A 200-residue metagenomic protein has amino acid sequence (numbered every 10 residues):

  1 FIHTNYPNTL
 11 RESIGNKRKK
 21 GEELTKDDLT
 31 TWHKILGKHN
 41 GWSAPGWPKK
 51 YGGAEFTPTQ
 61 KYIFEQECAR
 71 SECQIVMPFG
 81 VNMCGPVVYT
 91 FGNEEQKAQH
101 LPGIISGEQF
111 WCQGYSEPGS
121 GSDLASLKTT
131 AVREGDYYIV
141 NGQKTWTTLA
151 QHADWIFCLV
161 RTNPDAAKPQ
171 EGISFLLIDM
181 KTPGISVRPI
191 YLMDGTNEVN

Functional and structural regions predicted by a protein language model:
F1-F79, Y89, E95-S106, F110 (+1 more regions): Amphipathic, small/basic residue-rich leader segments at the start of a protein or domain
I75-G85, E108-G114, Q143-I156, S174: FAD-binding core of FAD-dependent oxidoreductases, characterized by glycine-rich FAD pyrophosphate-binding loops
P86-F91, A125: Flexible, glycine-rich active-site loops centered on histidine and acidic residues that chelate a metal or position
H100, L127, T145, V187-Y191: Short beta-alpha junctions and helix-cap segments that line functional grooves
G119-L127, M193: Active-site-adjacent elements of ketosynthase-type condensing enzymes
T129-V132: A structural signal for short hydrophobic beta-strand segments in well-ordered beta-sheet cores
Y137, N141-R188: A short core secondary-structure module
T196-N200: A short glycine-rich beta-alpha junction/loop motif
